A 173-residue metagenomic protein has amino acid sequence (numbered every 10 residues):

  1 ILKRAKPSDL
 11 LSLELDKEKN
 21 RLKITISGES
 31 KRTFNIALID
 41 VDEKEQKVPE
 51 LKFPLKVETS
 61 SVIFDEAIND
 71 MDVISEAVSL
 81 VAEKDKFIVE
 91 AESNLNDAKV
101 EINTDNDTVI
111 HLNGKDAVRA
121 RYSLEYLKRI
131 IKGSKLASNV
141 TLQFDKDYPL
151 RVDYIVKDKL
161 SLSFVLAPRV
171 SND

Functional and structural regions predicted by a protein language model:
I1-D173: Structural preference for solvent-exposed beta-strand-turn elements and adjacent flexible terminal/loop segments within
